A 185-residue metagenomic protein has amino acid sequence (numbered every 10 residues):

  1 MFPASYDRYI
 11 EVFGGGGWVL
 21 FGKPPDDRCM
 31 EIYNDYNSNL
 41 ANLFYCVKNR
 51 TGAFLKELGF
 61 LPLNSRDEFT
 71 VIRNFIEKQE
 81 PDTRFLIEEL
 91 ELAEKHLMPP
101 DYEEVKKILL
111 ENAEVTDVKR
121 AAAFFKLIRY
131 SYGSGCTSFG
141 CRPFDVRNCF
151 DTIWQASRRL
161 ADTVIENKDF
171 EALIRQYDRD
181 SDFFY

Functional and structural regions predicted by a protein language model:
M1-A4, Q176-Y177: Glycine-rich helix-loop-beta junction characteristic of Rossmann-like nucleotide cofactor-binding loops
Y6, M30, D182-F184: The start of beta-strands in P-loop NTPase/AAA+ ATPase cores
Y6-F13, I32: Conserved class I S-adenosyl-L-methionine
V12-G14, R147-N148: Short, motif-level signal for alpha-helix interfacial/capping segments enriched in acidic residues and aromatics/proline
G16-R28: Conserved SAM-binding loop of SAM-dependent methyltransferases across substrates and taxa, primarily the Class I
G17-L20, A41, L173-R175: Short, well-ordered alpha-helical microsegments
D26-N167, E171: Class I S-adenosyl-L-methionine-dependent methyltransferase module
V164-Y185: Active-site segment flanking the S-adenosylmethionine/decSAM binding pocket in AdoMet-dependent transferases
